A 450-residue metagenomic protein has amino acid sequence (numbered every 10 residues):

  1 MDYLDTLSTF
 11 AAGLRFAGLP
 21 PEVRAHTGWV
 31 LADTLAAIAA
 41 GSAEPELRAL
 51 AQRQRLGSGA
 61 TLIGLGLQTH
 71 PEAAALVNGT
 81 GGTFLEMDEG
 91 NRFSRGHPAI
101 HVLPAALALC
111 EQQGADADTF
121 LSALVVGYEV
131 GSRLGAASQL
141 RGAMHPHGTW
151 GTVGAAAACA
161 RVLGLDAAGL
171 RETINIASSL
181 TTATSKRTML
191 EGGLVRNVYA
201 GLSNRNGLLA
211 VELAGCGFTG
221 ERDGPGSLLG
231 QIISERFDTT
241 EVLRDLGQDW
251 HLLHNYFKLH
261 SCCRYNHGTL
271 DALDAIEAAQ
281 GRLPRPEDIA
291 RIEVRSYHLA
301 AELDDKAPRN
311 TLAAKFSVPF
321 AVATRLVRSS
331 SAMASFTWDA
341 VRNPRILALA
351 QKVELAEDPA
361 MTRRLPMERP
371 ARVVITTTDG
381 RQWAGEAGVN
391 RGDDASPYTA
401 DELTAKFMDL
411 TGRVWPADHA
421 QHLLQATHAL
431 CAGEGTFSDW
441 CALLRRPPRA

Functional and structural regions predicted by a protein language model:
M1-R95, T188, G192-R205, E212-A450: Terminal-appendage/accessory-domain detector
R24, G28, A32, V102 (+3 more regions): Hydrophobic face of alpha-helices
G79-L134: Hydrophobic alpha-helical hairpins/lids featuring a short glycine-rich hinge
G82, H101-L103, A108, S179-A183 (+2 more regions): Short connector loops/turns at beta-strand edges and beta->alpha or beta->beta junctions
R92-A99, M144-T149, T184, L259: Short helix-coil transition sites and intra-membrane helix breaks within transmembrane domains of multi-pass
I100-A108, E129, W150, G154-A158 (+2 more regions): Short amphipathic alpha-helical face segments that pack within enzyme cores and frequently flank/anchor catalytic
A108-Q112, V162, A272-A275, A279: Active-site catalytic microenvironments for nucleophilic, acid-base chemistry
E111-G114, D118-R205, L209, C216 (+2 more regions): Glycine-rich, mobile lid/loop segments that gate access to catalytic sites or pores
